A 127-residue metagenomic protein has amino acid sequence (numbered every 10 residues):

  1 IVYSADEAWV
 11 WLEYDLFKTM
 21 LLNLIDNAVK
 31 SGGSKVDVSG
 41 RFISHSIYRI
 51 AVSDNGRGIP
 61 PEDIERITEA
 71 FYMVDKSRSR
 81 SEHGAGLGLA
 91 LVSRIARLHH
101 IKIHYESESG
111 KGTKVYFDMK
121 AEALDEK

Functional and structural regions predicted by a protein language model:
A5, W9-L12: Conserved micro-motifs of the catalytic ATP-binding
F17-K18, H45: A residue-level detector for a conserved hydrophobic packing site within the catalytic ATP-binding domain
A28-V29: Short helix-loop "hinge" at the ATP-lid/N-box region of the Bergerat-fold HATPase_c
K35-S46: Short beta-strand/loop element within the Bergerat-fold HATPase_c
D54: Acidic ATP/Mg2+-coordinating residue in the GHKL
I59-M73: Short conserved segment of the HATPase_c
